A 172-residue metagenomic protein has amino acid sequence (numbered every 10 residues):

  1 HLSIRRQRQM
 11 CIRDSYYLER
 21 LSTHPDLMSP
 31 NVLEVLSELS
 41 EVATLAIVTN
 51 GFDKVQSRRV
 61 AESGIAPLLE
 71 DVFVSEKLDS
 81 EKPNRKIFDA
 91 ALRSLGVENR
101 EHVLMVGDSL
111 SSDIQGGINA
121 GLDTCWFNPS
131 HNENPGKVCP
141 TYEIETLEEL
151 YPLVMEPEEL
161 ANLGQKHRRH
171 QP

Functional and structural regions predicted by a protein language model:
H1-I12: Single conserved hydrophobic/aromatic residue that forms the stacking wall/gate of nucleotide- or nucleobase-binding
R13-S15, P67: Short, charged hinge/linker segments at domain and secondary-structure junctions
S15-Y16, E34: Amphipathic alpha-helical interaction segments
Y17-P25: Surface-exposed cleft-lining segments at the edges of enzyme active sites
M28-S29: Conserved beta-strand/loop elements of the cytosolic catalytic core of P-type E1-E2 ATPases, chiefly in the P-domain
L33, S37, A46-P172: Asp-based, Mg2+/Mn2+-dependent phosphohydrolase catalytic module
E41-V42: Structured helix-beta-strand junction loops
